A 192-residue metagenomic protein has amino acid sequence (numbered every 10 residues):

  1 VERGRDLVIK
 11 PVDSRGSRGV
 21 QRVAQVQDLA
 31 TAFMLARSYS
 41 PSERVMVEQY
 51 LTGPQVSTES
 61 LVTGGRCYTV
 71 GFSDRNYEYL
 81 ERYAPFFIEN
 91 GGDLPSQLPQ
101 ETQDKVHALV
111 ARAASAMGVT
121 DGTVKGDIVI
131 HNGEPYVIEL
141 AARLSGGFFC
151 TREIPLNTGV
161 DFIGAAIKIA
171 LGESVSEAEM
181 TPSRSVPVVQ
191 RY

Functional and structural regions predicted by a protein language model:
V1-V8, S14-G19, A24-S38, S42-M46: N-terminal beta-alpha lobe that positions the nucleotide/phosphoryl donor in ATP/NTP-coupled carboxylate activation
I9-K10, E48-Q49, T181: Short beta-strand
G16-S17, G53-Q55, S185-P187: Short acidic/glycine-enriched loop/turn segments that link adjacent beta-strands
R18-Q21, E48-Q49, D127, P155: Glycine- and other small-residue-rich loops at beta-strand/loop junctions that grip anionic moieties
V23-V26, Q100-H107, L156, V160: Electropositive phosphate-/nucleotide-binding environments in soluble metabolic enzymes
L35-R44, L51-S96, D104-V137, A141-C150 (+1 more regions): Phosphate-binding core of ATP-grasp and ATP-grasp-like enzymes
R143-A165: ATP-dependent carboxylate-activation loops
A165-Y192: Peripheral (often C-terminal) accessory segments that flank ATP-dependent C-N-forming ligase machineries
